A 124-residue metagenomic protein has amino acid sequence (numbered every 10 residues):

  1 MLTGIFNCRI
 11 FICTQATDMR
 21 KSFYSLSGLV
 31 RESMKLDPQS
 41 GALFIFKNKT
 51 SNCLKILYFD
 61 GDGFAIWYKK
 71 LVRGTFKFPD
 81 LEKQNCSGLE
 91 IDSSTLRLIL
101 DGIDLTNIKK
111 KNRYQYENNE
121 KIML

Functional and structural regions predicted by a protein language model:
M1-L124: Polybasic/polar functional segments that serve as interface/processing modules
